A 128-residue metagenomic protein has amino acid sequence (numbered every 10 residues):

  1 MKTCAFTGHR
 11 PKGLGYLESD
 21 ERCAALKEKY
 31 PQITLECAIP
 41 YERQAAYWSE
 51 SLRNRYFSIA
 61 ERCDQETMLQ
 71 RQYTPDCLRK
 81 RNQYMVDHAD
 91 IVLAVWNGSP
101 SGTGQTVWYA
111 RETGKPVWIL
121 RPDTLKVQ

Functional and structural regions predicted by a protein language model:
M1-Q128: Acidic/glycine-enriched connector segments
